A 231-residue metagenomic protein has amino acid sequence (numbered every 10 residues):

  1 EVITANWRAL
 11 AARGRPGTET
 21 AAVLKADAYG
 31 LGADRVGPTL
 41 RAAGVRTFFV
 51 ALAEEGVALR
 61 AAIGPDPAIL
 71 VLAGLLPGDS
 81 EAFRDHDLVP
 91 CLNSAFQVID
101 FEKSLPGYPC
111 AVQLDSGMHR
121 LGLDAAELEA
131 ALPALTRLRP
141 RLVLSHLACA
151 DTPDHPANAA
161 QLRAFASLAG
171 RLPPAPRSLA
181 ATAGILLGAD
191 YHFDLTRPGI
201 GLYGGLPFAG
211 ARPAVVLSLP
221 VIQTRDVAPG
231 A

Functional and structural regions predicted by a protein language model:
E1-V89: A charged N-terminal "starter" segment
R13, A26-A43, F96-P109, L114-A228: Active-site loop/helix belt of alpha/beta enzymes
C91-N93: Ordered, amphipathic secondary-structure segments that act as subunit-interaction surfaces in large macromolecular
